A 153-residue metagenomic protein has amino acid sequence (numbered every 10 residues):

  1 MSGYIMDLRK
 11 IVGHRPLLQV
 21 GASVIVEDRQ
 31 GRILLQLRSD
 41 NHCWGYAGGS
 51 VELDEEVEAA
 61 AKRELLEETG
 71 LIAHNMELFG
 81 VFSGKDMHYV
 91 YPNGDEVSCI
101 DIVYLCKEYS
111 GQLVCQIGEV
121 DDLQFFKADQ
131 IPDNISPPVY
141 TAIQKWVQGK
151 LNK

Functional and structural regions predicted by a protein language model:
M1-S23: Acidic, metal-coordinating catalytic segment for phosphate/diphosphate chemistry, firing primarily on the Nudix
H14-L18, N93-I100, I117: A generic structural micro-feature
V20-A22, G31, I100-I102, D121: Change "...and in nucleic-acid phosphodiester-cleaving endonucleases..." to "...and in nucleic-acid processing enzymes
V26, V103-K107, Q124: Short, well-ordered beta-strand micro-motif
D28-E68: Conserved Nudix-box catalytic region and its N-terminal flanking loop in Nudix hydrolases and closely related
H42-C43, Q112-K153: Nudix hydrolase/Nudix homology domain
I72-F82: A short coil-to-beta-strand element that immediately follows conserved catalytic motifs
F82-Q112: Active-site-adjacent beta-strand/loop module that shapes the phosphate/pyrophosphate-binding cleft
